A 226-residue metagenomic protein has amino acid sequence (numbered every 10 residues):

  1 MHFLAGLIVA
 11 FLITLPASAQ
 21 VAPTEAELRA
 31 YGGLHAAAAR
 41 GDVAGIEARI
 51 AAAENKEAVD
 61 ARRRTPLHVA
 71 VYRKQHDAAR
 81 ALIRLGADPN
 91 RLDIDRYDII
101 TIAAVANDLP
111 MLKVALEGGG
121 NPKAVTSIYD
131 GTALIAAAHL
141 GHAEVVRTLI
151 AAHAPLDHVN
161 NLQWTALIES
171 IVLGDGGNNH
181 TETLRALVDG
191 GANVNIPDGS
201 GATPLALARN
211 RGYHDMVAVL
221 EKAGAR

Functional and structural regions predicted by a protein language model:
A5-T14: Bacterial N-terminal signal peptides
A19-A52, A61-R64, R80, R84 (+2 more regions): Intrinsically disordered, low-complexity regulatory segments in ankyrin-centric signaling systems
A19-G33, A152, N179, T183 (+4 more regions): Ankyrin-repeat-protein effector appendages
E27, D60, D93, T126-S127 (+2 more regions): Ankyrin repeat boundary/linker residues
A30, R63, R96, Y129-D130 (+2 more regions): Start-of-repeat signature of ankyrin repeats
A36-G41, V69-Q75, I102-D108, A136-H142 (+2 more regions): Ankyrin repeat A-helix N-terminal signature
D42-I50, Q75-I83, D108-E117, H142-I150 (+2 more regions): Ankyrin repeat structural motif
K56, P89, P122-K123, L156 (+1 more regions): Ankyrin-repeat inter-repeat connecting loop/turn
